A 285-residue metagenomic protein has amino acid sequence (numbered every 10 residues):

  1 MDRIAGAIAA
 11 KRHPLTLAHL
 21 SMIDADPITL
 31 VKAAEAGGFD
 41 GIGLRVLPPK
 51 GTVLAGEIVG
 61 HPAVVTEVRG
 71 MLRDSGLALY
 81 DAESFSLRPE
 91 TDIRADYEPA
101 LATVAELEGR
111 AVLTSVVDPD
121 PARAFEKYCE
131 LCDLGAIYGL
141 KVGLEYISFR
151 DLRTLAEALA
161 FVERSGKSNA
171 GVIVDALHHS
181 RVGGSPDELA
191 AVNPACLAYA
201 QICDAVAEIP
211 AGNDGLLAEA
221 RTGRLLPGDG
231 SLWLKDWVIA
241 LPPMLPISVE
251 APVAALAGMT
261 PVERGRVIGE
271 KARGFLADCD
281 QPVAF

Functional and structural regions predicted by a protein language model:
M1-T16, I23-G41, R73, E98-L101 (+3 more regions): Histidine-acidic metal/acid-base catalytic patches
P14-L15, V53, V112-V116, G143 (+1 more regions): Short amphipathic alpha-helical segments at helix-loop
A18-M22, R45-P49, S84-L87, V116-P119 (+4 more regions): Active-site beta-loop-alpha junctions enriched in small/polar residues
F39-G51, L77, D81-A82: Short, conserved active-site loops that position catalytic residues or coordinate cofactors/metal ions across diverse
G43-E67: Glycine-rich, proline-tolerant flexible connector loops at the mouths of alpha/beta enzymes
E57, H61-V64, I93, D120 (+5 more regions): Residue-level preference for long, well-ordered alpha-helices that form the structural scaffold of enzyme catalytic
V59-D81, D133-G139, L232-I239: Alpha-helix-loop-beta-strand connector modules within alpha/beta enzyme cores
M71-A78, S86-V172, R181, I268-E270: Active-site acidic/histidine proton-transfer and metal-coordination neighborhood in alpha/beta enzyme cores
